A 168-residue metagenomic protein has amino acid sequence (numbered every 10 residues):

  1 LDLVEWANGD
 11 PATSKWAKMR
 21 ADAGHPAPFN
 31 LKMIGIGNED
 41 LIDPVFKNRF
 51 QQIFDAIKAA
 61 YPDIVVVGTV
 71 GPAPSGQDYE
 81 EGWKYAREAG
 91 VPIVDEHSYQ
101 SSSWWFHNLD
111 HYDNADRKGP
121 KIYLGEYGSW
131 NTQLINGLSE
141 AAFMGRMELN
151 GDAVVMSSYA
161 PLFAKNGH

Functional and structural regions predicted by a protein language model:
L1-I64, G68-G82, E88-A89: N-terminal catalytic cores of secreted or lumenal carbohydrate-active enzymes
D55-K58, P62-V65, W83-E88, P92-H168: Catalytic-core region of carbohydrate-active enzymes that cleave or remodel glycosidic bonds
